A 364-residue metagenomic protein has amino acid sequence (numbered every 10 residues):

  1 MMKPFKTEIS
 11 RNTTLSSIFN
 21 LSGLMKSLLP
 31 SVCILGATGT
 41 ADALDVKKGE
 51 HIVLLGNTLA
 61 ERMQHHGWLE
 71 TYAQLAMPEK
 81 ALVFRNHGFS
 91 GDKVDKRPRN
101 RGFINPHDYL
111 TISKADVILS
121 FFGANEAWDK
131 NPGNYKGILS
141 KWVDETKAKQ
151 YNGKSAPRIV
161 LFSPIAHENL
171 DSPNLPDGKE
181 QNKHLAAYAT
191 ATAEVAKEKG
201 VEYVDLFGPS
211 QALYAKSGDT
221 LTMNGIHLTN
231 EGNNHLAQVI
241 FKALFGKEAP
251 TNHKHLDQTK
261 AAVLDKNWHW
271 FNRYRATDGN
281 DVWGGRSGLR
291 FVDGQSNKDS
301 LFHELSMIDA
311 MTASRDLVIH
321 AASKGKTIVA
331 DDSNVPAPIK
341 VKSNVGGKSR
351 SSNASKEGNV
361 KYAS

Functional and structural regions predicted by a protein language model:
M1-G23: N-terminal secretory signal peptides that target proteins for export/translocation
N20-G36: Bacterial N-terminal signal peptides
T40-S90, P106-K114, I118, L236 (+2 more regions): Serine-esterase "nucleophile elbow" of acetyl-processing enzymes
K47, Q64, T220-S364: Conserved catalytic region of serine esterases and O-acyltransferases that act on ester linkages in lipids
H51-L55, V83-G88, V117-F122, R158-S163 (+2 more regions): Structural recognition of the beta-strand scaffold that forms the well-ordered cores of secreted hydrolase catalytic
L55, H65-G67, R99-G137, W270 (+3 more regions): Oxyanion-hole/transition-state-stabilizing segment in secreted/luminal serine hydrolases and related acyltransferases
T58-R62, F89-D95, V117, G123-D129 (+3 more regions): Solvent-exposed loop/turn segments at secondary-structure junctions within structured extracellular/periplasmic domains
N169-L206: Substrate-gating cap/lid alpha-helix
